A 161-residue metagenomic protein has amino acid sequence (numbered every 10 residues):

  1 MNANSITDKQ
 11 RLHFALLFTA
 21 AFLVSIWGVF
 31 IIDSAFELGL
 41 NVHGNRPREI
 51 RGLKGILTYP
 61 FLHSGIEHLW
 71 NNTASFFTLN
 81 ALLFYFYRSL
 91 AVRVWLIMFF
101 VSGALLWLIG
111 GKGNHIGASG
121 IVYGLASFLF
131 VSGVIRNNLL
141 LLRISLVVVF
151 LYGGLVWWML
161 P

Functional and structural regions predicted by a protein language model:
N2-P161: A detector for small-residue-rich transmembrane helices and their helix-helix packing motifs
